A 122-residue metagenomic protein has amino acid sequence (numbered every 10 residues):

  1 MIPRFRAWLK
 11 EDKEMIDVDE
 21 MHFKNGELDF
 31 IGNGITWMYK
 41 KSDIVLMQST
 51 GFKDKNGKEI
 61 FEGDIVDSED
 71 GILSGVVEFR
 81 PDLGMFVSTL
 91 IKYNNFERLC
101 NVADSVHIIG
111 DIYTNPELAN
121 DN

Functional and structural regions predicted by a protein language model:
M1-N122: Secondary-structure transition motif
